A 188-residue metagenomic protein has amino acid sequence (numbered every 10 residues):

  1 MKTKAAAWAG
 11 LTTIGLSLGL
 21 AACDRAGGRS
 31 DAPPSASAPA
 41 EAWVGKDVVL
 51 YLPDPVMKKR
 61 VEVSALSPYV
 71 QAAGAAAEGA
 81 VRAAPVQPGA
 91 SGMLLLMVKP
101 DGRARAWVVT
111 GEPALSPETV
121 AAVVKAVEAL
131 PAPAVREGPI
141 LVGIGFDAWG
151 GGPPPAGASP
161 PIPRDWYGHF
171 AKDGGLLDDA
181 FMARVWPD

Functional and structural regions predicted by a protein language model:
M1-G10: Bacterial N-terminal signal peptides that target proteins for export
G10-L16: Hydrophobic helical h-region of N-terminal Sec-dependent signal peptides in bacterial secretory/periplasmic proteins
G19-A22: C-terminal motif of bacterial Sec signal peptides marking the signal peptidase cleavage site
D24-D188: Charge-biased low-complexity segments
